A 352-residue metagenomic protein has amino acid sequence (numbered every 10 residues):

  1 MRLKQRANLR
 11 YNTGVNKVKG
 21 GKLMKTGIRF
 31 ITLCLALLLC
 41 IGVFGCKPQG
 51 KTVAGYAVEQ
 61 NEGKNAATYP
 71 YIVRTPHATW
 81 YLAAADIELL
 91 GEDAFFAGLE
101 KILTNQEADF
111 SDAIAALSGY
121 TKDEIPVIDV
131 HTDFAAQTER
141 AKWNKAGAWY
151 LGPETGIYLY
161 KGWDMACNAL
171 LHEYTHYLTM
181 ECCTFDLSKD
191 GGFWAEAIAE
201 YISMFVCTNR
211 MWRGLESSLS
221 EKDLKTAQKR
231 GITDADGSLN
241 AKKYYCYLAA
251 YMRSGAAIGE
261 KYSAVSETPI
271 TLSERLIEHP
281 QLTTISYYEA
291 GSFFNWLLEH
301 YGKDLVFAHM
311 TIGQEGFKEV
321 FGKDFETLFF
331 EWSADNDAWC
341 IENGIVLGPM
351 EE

Functional and structural regions predicted by a protein language model:
L3-L23: Short, Lys/Arg-enriched N-terminal segments with co-localized hydrophobic residues within the first ~10-30 amino acids
L23-I31: Bacterial N-terminal signal peptides that target proteins for export
G42-G45: C-terminal motif of bacterial Sec signal peptides marking the signal peptidase cleavage site
P48-A54, D86, T104, L219 (+4 more regions): Beta/coil-rich, acidic/histidine-enriched accessory regions frequently appended to metallopeptidases
V73-L103: Fold-level signature of zinc-dependent metallopeptidase catalytic domains
F95-P153: Auxiliary, metal-adjacent structural segments of Zn-dependent hydrolase domains
Y150-A256: Zinc-dependent metallopeptidase catalytic helix centered on the HExxH motif and its immediate flanking segment
R230-E326: Active-site-proximal alpha-helical
